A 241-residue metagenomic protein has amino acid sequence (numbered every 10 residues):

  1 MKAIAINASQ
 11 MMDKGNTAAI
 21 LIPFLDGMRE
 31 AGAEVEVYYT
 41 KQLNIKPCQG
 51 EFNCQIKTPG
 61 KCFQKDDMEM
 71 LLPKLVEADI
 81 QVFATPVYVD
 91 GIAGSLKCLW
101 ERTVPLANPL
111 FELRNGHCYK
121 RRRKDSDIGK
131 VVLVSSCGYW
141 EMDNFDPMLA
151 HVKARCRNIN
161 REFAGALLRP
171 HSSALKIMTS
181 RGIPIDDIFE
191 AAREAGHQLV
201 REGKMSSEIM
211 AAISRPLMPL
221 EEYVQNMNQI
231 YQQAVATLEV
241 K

Functional and structural regions predicted by a protein language model:
M1-N108, R157, A164, I183-K241: N-terminal beta1-alpha1-beta2 submodule of the flavodoxin-like/Rossmannoid cofactor-binding fold
N7-Q10, S135-G138, H171: Short, histidine-centered active-site or binding-site loop motifs used for metal coordination, general acid-base
G94-S95, A107-E162: Short, glycine-/small-residue-rich phosphate/pyrophosphate-handling segment
G165-P170: Beta-strand-loop-alpha "switch" segments that mediate conformational coupling across diverse proteins
S173-M178: A short acidic, helix-capping loop that chelates divalent metal ions and anchors anionic groups
